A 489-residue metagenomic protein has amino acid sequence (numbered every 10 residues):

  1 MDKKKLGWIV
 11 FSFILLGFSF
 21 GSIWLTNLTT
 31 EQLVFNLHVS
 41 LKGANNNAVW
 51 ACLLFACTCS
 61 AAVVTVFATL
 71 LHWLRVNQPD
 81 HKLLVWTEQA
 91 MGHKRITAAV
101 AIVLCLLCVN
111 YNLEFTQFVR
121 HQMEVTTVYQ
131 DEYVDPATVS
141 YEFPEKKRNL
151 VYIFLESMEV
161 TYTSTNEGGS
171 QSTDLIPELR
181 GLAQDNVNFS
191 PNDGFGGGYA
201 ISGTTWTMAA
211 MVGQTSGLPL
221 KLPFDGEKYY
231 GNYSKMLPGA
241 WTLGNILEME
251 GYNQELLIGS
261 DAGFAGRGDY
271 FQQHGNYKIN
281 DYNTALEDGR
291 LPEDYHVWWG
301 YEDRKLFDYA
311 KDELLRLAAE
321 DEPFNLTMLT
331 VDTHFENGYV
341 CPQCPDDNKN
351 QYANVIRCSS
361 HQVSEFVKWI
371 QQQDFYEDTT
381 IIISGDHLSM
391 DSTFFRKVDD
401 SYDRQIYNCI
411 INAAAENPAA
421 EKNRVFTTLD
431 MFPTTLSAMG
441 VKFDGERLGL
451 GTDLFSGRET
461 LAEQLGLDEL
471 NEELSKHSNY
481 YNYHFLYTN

Functional and structural regions predicted by a protein language model:
M1-Q122: Transmembrane and membrane-interface helices of multi-pass, inner-membrane envelope-modifying transferases
L16, E31, L107, V125 (+3 more regions): A general marker of short, structured functional hotspots
L41-G43, Q122-S140: Short extracytoplasmic/periplasmic juxtamembrane "stem" segments immediately C-terminal to an N-terminal membrane anchor
V66-N77, M123-E132, Y152-Y162: Alpha-helical membrane-embedding segments and immediately adjacent membrane-interface amphipathic helices
P136-N489: Solvent-exposed soluble domains appended to multi-pass membrane proteins
